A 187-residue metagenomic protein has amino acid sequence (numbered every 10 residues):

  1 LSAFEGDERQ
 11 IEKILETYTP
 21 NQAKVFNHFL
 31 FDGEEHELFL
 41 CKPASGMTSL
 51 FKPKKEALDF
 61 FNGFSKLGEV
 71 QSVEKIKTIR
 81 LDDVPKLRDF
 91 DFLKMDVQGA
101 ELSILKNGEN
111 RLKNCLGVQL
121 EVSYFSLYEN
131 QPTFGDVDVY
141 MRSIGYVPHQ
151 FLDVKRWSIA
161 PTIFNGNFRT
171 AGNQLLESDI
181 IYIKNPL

Functional and structural regions predicted by a protein language model:
L1-L187: Phosphate/nucleotide-binding beta-alpha loop and adjacent structural elements of enzyme active sites
